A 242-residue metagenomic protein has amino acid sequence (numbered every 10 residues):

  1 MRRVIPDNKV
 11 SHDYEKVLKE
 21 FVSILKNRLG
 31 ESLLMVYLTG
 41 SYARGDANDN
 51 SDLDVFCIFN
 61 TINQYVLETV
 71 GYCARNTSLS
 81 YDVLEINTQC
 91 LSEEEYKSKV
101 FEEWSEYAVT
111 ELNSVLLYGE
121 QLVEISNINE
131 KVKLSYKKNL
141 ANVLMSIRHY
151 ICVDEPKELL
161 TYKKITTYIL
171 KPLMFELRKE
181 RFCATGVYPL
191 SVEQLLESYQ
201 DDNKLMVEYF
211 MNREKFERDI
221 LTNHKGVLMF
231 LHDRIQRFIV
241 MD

Functional and structural regions predicted by a protein language model:
M1-N27, E31, A43-D49, N60-D242: Catalytic core of pol beta-like nucleotidyltransferases
L34-Y42: Short gly/ser-rich loop at a beta-strand->alpha-helix junction or flexible surface loop bordering the NTP-binding
L38, N50-D52: Alpha-helical architecture
V55-I58: Short beta-strand->loop micro-motif that forms the acidic, two-metal-ion catalytic signature in nucleotide-processing
